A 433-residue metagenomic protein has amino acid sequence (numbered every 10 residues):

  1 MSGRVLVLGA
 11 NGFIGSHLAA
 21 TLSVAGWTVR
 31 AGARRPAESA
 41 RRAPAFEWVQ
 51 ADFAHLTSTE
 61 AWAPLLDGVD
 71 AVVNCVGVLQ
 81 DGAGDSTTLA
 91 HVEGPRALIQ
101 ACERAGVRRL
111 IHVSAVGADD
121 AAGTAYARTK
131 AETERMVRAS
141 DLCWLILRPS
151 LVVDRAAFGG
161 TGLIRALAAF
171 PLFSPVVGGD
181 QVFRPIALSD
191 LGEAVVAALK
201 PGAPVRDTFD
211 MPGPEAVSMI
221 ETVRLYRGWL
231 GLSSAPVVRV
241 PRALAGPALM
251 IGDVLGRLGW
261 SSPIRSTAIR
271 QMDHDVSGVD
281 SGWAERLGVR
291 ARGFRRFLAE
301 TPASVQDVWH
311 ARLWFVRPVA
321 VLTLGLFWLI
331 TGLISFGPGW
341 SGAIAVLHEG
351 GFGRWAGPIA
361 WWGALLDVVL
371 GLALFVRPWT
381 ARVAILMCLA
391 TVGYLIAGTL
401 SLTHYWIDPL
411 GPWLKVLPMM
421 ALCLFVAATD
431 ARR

Functional and structural regions predicted by a protein language model:
V5-A25: N-terminal Rossmann NAD(P)H-binding glycine-rich loop of SDR-like oxidoreductase domains
L8, G32, C75-V76, L110-V116 (+1 more regions): SDR active-site strand-loop-helix element
W27-R35: Conserved glycine-rich Rossmann-like NAD(P)H-binding loop of the short-chain dehydrogenase/reductase
E38-R41, F46-A97, A101-R104, V116-D120: NAD(P)H-binding glycine-rich loop region in Rossmannoid oxidoreductase-like domains and their noncatalytic homologs
T88-P95, I111, K130, R184: Short alpha-helix in the Rossmann-fold core of NAD(P)-dependent oxidoreductases
D120-L230: Oxidoreductase cofactor-interface core, primarily capturing Rossmann-like NAD(P)-dependent enzymes
A198-I264, D275-R317: Mid/C-terminal beta-alpha module of Rossmann-like enzyme folds, strongest in SDR-family dehydrogenases/epimerases
S262, S266-S341, W355-R433: Extended, low-polarity transmembrane helix blocks
